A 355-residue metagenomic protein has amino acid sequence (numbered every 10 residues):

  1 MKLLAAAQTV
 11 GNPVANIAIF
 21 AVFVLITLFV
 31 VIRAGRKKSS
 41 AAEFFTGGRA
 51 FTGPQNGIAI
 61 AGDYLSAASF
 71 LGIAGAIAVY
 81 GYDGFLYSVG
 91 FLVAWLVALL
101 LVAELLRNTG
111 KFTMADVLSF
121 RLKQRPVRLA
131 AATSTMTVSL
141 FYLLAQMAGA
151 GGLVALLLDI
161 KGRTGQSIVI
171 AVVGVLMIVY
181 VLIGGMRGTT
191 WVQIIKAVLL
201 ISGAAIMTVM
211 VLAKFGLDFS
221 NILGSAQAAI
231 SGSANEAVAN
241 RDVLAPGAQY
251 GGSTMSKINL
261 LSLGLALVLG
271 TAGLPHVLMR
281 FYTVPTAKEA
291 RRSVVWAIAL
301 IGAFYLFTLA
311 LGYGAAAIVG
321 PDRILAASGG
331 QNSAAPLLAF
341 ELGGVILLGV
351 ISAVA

Functional and structural regions predicted by a protein language model:
K2-F70, V181-G184, G203, A228: Membrane-interface "cap" regions at the ends of multi-pass membrane proteins
L3, Q8-V10, A34, A76-V79 (+4 more regions): Membrane-water interface regions at transmembrane-helix termini and the short interhelical loops of multi-pass membrane
L3-P13, R49-F51, G72-L86, Q166 (+1 more regions): Loop-to-helix junctions at membrane interfaces in multi-pass transport proteins
G11-G35, G75-K111, A115-D116, N259-L263 (+1 more regions): Extracellular loop-to-transmembrane helix junctions
T27, G62, F85-L182, D242 (+3 more regions): Helix-loop-helix module between adjacent transmembrane segments
F45-G62, G84, F112-F141, P285-K288 (+2 more regions): Transmembrane-helix boundary/entry motifs in multi-pass membrane transporters
I60-S69, I77, F91-A98, M136-L144 (+2 more regions): Membrane-embedded alpha-helical segments of transport systems, primarily multispan ion/solute transporters
V89-V93, T133, V172-V175, W191-V198 (+2 more regions): Hydrophobic residues within alpha-helical transmembrane segments of multi-pass solute transporters/permease subunits
